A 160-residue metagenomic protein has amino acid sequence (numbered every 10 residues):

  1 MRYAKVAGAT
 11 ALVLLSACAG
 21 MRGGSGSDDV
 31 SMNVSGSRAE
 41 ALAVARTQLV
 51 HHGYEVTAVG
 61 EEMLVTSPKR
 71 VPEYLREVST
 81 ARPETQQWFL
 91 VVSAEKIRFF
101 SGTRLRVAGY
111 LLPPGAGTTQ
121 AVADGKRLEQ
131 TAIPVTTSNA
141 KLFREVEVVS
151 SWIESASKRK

Functional and structural regions predicted by a protein language model:
M1-G8: Bacterial N-terminal signal peptides that target proteins for export
T10-V13: Short, linear, compositionally biased motifs with a strong N-terminal bias
L15-A17: C-terminal motif of bacterial Sec signal peptides marking the signal peptidase cleavage site
A19-K160: Ser/Thr-rich, low-complexity intrinsically disordered terminal regions
